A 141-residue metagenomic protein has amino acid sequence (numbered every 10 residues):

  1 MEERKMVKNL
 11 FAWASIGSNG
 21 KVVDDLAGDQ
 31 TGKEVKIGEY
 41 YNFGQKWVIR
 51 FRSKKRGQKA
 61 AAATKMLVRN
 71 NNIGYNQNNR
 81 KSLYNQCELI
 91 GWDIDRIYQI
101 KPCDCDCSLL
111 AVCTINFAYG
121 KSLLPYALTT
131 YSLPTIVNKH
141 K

Functional and structural regions predicted by a protein language model:
E2-L124: N-terminal capping segments
G120-K141: Short, basic/aromatic beta-hairpin or loop at an interaction surface
